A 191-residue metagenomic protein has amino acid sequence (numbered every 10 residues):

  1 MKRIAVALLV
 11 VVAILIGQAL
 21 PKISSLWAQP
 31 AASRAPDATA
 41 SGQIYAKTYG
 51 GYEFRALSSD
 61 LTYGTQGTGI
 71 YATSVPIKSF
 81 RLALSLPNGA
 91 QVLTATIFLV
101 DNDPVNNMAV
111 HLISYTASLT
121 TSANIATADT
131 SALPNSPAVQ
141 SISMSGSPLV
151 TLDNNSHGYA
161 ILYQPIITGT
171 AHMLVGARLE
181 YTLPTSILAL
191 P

Functional and structural regions predicted by a protein language model:
M1-A31: Sec-dependent, cleavable N-terminal signal peptides
Q29-V75, A189-P191: Glycan-recognition and processing domains
I77, L86-T94: Extended extracellular/luminal ectodomain segments enriched in beta-structured repeat modules
A83, T96-V100: Short edge beta-strand/loop segments characteristic of extracellular beta-sandwich folds
N88-A90, L99-A109, S118-L119, I167-A171: Extended, low-complexity, turn-rich repeat/linker tracts enriched in Gly/Pro/Ser/Thr and Asp/Glu that occur
S122-V150: Extracellular carbohydrate recognition and processing domains and analogous Trp-centered ligand-binding platforms
S147-G169: Noncatalytic modules at the cell exterior or secretory-pathway interfaces, chiefly beta-strand-rich lectin/adhesion
I166-P191: Exposed low-complexity, polar/acidic, P/S/T/G-rich flexible segments that act as propeptides, protease-susceptible
